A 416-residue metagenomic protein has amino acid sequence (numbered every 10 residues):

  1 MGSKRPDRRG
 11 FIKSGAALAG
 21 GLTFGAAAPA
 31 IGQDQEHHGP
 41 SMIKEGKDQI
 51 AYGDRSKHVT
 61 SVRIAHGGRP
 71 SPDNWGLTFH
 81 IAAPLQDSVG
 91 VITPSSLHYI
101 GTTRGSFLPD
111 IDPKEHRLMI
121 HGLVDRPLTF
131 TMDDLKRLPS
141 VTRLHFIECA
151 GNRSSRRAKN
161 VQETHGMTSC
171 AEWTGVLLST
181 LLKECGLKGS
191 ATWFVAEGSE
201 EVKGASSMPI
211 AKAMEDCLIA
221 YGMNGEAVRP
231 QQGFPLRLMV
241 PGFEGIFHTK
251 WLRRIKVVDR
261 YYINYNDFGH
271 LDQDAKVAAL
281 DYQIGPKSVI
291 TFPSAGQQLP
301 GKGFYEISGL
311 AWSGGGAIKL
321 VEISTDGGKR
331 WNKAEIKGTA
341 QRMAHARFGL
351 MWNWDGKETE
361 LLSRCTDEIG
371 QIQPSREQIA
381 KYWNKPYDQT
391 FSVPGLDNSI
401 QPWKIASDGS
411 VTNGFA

Functional and structural regions predicted by a protein language model:
M1-G10, G20, F24, I31-Q33: N-terminal secretory signal peptides
S3, I12, I43-G46: Generic cytosolic/nucleocytoplasmic N-terminal low-complexity/intrinsically disordered segments
G15-A19: Sec-dependent signal peptide hydrophobic core
Q33-A416: Structured, non-membrane catalytic/scaffold regions adjacent to prosthetic-group chemistry
